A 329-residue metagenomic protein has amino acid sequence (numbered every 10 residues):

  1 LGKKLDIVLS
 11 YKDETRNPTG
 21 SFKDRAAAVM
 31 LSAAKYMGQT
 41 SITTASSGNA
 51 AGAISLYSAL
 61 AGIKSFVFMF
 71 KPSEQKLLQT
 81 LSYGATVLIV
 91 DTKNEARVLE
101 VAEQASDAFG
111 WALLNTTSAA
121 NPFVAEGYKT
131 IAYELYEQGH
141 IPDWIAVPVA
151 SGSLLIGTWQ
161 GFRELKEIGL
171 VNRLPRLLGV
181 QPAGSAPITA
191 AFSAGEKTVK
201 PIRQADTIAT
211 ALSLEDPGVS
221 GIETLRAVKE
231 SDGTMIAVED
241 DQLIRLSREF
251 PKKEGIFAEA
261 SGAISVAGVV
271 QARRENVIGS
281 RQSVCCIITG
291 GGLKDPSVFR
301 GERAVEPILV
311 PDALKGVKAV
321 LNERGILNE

Functional and structural regions predicted by a protein language model:
L1-E329: PLP-dependent amino-acid enzyme catalytic core
